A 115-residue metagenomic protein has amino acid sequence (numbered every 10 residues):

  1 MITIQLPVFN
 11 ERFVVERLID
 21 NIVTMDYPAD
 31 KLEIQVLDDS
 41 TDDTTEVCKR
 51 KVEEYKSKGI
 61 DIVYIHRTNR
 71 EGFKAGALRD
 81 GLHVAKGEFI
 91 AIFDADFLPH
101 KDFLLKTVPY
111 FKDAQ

Functional and structural regions predicted by a protein language model:
M1-Q115: Internal catalytic domains of large membrane-associated glycosyltransferases
